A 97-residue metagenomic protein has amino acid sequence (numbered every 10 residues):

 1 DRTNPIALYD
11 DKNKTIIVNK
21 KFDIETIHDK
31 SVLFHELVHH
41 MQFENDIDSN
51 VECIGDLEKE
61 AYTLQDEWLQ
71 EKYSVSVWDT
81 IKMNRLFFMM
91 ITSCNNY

Functional and structural regions predicted by a protein language model:
D1-I27, H40: Active-site scaffold of zinc-dependent metalloenzymes
K21-E25, D29, S49-C53, L57: Conserved aromatic-histidine-acidic binding/catalytic patches
H28-L37: Short alpha-helical catalytic segment bearing the HExxH-like zincin motif of zinc-dependent metalloproteases
L37-I54: Catalytic Zn2+-binding segment of zinc metalloproteases
E52-L86: Post-HExxH zinc-binding segment in Zn-dependent metallohydrolases
